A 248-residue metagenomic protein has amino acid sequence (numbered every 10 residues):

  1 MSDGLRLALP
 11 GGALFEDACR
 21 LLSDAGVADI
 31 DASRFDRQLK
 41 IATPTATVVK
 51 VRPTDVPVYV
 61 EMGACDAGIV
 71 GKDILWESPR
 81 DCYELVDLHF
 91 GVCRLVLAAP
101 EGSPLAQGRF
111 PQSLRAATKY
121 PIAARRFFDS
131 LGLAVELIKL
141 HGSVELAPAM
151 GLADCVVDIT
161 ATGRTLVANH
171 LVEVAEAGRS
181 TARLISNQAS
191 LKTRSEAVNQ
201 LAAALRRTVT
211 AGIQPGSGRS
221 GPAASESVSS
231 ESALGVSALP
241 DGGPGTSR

Functional and structural regions predicted by a protein language model:
M1-R248: Domain-level signature for soluble enzymes in the chorismate/prephenate branch of the shikimate pathway
